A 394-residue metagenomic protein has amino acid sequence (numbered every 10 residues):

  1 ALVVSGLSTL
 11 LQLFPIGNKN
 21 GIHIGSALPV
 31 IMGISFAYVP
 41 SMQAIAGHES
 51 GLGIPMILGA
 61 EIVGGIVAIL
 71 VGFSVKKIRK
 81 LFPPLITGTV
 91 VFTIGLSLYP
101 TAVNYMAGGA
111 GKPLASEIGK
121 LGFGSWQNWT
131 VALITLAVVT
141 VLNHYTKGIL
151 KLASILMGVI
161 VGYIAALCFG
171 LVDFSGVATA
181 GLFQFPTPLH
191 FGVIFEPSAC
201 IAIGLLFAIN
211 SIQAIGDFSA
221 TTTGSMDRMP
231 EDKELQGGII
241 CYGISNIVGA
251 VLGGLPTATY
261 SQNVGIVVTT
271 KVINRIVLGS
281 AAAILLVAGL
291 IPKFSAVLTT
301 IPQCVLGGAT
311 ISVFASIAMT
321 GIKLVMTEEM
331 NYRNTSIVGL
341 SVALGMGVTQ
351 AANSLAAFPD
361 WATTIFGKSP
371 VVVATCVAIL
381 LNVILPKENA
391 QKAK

Functional and structural regions predicted by a protein language model:
A1, F123-Q127, A137-F185, H190-I212 (+3 more regions): Flexible hinge motifs at transmembrane-helix junctions and intramembrane kinks/re-entrant loops in multi-pass membrane
A1-A27, L205-R275: Membrane-embedded helical hairpins/re-entrant loop segments and their flanking transmembrane helices within multi-pass
A1-W129, T300, C304, G308 (+2 more regions): Early transmembrane hairpin of solute transport permeases
V3-S8, L28, M32, F36 (+18 more regions): Hydrophobic faces of alpha-helical transmembrane segments in multi-pass integral membrane proteins
S8-I22, V67-K80, V139-G148, I215-G224 (+3 more regions): C-terminal ends of transmembrane helices
L10, G17-K19, V39-G51, S280-K394: Transmembrane alpha-helical segments and their short flanking loops that form helix-hairpins/helix-helix interfaces
G47, N143, N263-L278, A283-G289: Interfacial segments of multi-pass membrane proteins
W129-T130, F191-C200, M229-G238, V272-I276 (+2 more regions): Membrane-interfacial loop-to-helix junctions in multi-pass transporters
